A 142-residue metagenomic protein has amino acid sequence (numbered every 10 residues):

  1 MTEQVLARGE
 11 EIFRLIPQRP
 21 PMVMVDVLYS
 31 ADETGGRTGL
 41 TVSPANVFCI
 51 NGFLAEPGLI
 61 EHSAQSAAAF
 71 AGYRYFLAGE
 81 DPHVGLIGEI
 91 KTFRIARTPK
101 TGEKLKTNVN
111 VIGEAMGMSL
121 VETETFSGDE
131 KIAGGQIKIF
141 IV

Functional and structural regions predicted by a protein language model:
M1-A7: Polybasic, low-complexity association/targeting segments
V5, A69-K106: Hydrophobic beta-strand-centered segment that forms part of the acyl-chain substrate-binding groove
G9-R19: Short aromatic-glycine motifs in intrinsically disordered, low-complexity regions
R19-A55: Catalytic strand-loop segment that frames the active site of acyl-thioester-processing enzymes
D26-Y29, K91, A96, N110-I112: Conserved positions in beta-strands of structured domains
R37, A69, K100-G102, K106 (+1 more regions): HotDog/MaoC-like acyl-thioester-processing domains
T41-Y75: A conserved, well-ordered hydrophobic junction motif at loop->secondary-structure transitions
